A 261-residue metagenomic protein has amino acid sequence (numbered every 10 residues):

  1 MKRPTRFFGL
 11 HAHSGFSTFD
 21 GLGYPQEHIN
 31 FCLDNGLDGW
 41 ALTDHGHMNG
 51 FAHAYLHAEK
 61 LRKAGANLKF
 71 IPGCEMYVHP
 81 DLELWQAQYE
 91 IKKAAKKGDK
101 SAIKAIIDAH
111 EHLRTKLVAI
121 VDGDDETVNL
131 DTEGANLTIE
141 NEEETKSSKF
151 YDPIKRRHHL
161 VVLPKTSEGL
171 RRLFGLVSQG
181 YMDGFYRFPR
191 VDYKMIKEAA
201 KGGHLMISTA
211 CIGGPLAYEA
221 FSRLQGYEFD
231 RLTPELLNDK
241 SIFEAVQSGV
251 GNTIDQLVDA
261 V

Functional and structural regions predicted by a protein language model:
M1-V261: Phosphodiester-processing cores and adjacent nucleic acid-binding clamps
